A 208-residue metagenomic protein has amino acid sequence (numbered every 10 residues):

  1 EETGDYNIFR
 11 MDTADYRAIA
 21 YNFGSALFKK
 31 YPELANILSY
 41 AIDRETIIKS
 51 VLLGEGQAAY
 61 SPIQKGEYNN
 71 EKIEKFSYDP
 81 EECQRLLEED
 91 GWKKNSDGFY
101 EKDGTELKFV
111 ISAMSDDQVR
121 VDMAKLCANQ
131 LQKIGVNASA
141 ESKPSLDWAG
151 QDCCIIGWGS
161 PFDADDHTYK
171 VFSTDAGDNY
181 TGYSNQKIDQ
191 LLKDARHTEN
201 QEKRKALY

Functional and structural regions predicted by a protein language model:
E1, N7, N129-D175: Periplasmic binding protein-like
E1-G24, K49, C153, G157-W158: Extracellular/periplasmic solute-recognition and catalytic clefts
G4, R17, T105-L107, I134: Envelope-exposed proteins and targeting segments
D5-D12, S61-P62, D178, S184: A structural signal for short loop-to-beta-strand junctions that line the ligand-binding cleft of periplasmic/secreted
T13-A14, G24-A26, D43, G54-G56 (+2 more regions): Solvent-exposed coil/turn segments that connect beta secondary-structure elements in extracytoplasmic/periplasmic
K30-A128: Append "and occasionally in soluble cytosolic enzymes with long acidic Gly/Pro-rich linkers
I48-K49, S139-D147, Y169-Y208: Extracytoplasmic/peripheral linker and loop segments enriched in polar/acidic and small residues with frequent Thr/Pro
